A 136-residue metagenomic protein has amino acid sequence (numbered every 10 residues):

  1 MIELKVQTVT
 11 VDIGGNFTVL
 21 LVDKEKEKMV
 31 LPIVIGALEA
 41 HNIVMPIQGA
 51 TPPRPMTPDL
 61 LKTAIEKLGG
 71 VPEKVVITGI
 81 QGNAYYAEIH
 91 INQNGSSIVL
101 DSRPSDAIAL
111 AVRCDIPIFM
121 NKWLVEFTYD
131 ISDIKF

Functional and structural regions predicted by a protein language model:
M1-F136: Divalent-cation
